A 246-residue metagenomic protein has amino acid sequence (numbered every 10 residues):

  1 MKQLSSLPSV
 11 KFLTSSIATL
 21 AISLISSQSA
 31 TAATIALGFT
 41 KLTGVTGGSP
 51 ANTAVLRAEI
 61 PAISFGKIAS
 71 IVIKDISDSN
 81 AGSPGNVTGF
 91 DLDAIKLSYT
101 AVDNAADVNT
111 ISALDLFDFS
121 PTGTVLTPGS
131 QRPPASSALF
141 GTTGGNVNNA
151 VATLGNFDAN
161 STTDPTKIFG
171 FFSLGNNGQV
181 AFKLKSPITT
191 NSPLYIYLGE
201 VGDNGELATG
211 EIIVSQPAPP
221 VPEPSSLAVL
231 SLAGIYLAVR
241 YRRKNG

Functional and structural regions predicted by a protein language model:
Q3-S16: Bacterial N-terminal signal peptides that target proteins for export
V10, S136, P224-S226: Intrinsically disordered, low-complexity segments enriched in proline/serine/threonine
K11, L24, V229-L232: Low-complexity, intrinsically disordered regulatory segments enriched in Pro/Ser/Thr and acidic residues
S15-L24: Bacterial N-terminal signal peptides
S27-A32: Sec/Tat signal peptide C-region and signal peptidase I cleavage site
A33-A218: A domain-level signal for the mature, folded cores of soluble proteins
P222-R240: A short, hydrophobic C-terminal helix/tail in secreted or cell-surface proteins
R243-G246: Short, charged juxtamembrane terminal tails flanking transmembrane helices
